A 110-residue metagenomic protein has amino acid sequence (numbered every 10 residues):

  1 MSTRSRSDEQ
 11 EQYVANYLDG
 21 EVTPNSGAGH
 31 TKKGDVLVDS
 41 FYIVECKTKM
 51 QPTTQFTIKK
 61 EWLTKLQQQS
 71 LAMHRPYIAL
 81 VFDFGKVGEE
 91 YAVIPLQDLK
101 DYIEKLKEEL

Functional and structural regions predicted by a protein language model:
M1-L110: Catalytic phosphate/metal-binding cores of nucleic-acid and nucleotide-processing enzymes, i.e., regions that mediate
